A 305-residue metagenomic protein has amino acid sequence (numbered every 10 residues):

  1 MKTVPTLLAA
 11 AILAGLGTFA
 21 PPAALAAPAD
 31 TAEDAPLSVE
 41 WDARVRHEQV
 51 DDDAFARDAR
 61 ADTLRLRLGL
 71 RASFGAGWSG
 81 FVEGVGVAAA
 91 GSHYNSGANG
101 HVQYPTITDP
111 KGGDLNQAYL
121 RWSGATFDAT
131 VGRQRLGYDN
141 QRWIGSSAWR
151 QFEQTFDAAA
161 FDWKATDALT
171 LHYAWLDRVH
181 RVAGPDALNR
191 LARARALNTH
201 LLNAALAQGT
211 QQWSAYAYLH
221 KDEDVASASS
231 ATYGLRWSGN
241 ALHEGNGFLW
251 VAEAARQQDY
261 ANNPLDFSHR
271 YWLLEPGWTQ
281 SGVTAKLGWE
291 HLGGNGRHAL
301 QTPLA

Functional and structural regions predicted by a protein language model:
M1-T31: Gram-negative bacterial Sec-dependent N-terminal signal peptides
P22-L136, A159-A165, S238-W250, Q257 (+1 more regions): Beta-barrel outer-membrane channel/assembly domains of diderm bacteria
A29, A54-D58, L70, P105-T108 (+4 more regions): Outer-membrane beta-barrel proteins
R46-D52, A89-G91, Q134-S147, L176-L188 (+3 more regions): Sequence/structural signature of outer-membrane beta-barrel proteins
R57-D62, G97-V102, S147-Q151, L188-A192 (+2 more regions): Flexible, surface-exposed loop regions and adjacent strand-edge segments of Gram-negative outer-membrane beta-barrel
D58-L64, K111-N116, E153-D157, A196-H200 (+3 more regions): Residues that define the transmembrane beta-barrel architecture of outer-membrane proteins
N95-T108, L249-A305: Extracellular/periplasmic loop regions
D162-W163, A168-L242: Internal metal/ion-chelating core segments
